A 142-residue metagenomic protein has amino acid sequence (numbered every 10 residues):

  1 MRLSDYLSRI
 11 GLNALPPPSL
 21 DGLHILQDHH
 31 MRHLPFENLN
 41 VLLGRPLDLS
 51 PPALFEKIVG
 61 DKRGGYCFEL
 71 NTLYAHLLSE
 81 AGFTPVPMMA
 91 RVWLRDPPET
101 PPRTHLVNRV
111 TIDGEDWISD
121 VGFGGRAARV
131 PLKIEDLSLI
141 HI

Functional and structural regions predicted by a protein language model:
M1-K62: Secondary-structure boundary elements
G11, G64, G122-G125: Glycine-centered flexibility motif
G22-L23, L39-L42, P46, S50-F55 (+5 more regions): Generic preference for flexible, low-structure residues
M31, V59, R63, A75-S79 (+1 more regions): Generic short alpha-helical segment signal, independent of protein family or function, capturing local helix propensity
T72, H76-L137: Hydrophobic/aromatic-rich core segments of domains that either
I140-I142: Conserved small/polar residues in nucleotide/adenosyl-binding loops
